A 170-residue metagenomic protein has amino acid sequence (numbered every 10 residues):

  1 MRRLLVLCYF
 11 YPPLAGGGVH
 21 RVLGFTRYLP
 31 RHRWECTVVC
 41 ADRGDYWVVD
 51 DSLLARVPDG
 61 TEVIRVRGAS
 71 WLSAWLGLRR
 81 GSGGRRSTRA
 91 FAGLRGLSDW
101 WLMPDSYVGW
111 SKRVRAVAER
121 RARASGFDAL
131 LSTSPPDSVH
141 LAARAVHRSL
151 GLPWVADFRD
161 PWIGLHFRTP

Functional and structural regions predicted by a protein language model:
M1-L72: N-terminal subdomain of nucleotide-sugar transferases
L29, R56, A122, V146-H147: A generic structural signal for well-ordered alpha-helical segments
H32, S125, V146-L152: Helix C-cap/helix->beta junction micro-motif
Y46, D99-R115, L130-L150, A156-G164: An aromatic- and histidine-rich active-site surface loop
L53-P58, G81-S82, R148-L150: Short, hinge-like loop/turn segments at secondary-structure boundaries
R65-G83, A156-D157, P161: Short, solvent-exposed beta-strand-terminating loops
R80-A129: Conserved nucleotide-sugar donor-binding subdomain of glycosyltransferases
L165-P170: A conserved, positively charged/aromatic
